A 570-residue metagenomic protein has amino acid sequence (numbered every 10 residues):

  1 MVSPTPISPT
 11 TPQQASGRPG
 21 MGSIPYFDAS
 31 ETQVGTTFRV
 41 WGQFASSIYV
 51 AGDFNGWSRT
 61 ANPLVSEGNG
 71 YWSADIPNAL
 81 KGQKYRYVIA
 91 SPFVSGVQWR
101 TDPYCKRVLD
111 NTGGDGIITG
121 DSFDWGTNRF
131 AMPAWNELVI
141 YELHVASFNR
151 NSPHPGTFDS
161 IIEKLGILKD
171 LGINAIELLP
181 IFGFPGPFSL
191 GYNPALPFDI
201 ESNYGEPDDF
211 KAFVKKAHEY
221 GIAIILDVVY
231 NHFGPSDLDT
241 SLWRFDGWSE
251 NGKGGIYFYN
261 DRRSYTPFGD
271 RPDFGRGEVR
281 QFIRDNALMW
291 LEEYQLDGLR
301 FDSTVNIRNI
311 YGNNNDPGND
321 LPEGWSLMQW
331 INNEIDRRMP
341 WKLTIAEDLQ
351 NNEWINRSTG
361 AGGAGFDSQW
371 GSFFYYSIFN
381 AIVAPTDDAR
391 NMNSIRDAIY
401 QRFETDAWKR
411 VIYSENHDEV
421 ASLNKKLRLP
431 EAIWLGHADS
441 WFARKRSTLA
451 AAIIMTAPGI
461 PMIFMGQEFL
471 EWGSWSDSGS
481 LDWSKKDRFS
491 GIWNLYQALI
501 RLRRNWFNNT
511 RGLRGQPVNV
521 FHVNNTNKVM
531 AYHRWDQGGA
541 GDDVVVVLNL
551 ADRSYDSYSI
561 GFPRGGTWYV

Functional and structural regions predicted by a protein language model:
M1-T37, V65-E142, S147-P153, S160: The feature marks proteins involved in alpha-glucan
V40, Y87, L143, L168 (+15 more regions): Conserved, mostly hydrophobic/aromatic
V40-Q43, G52-F54, N78, N549-L550 (+1 more regions): Non-cytosolic beta-sheet module surface loops
W41-I48, W57, D418, P563-T567: Short proline/glycine-enriched turn/loop motifs at strand-loop junctions of beta-rich domains
I89-N128, Y220, D239-D261, T386-F403: Core domains of carbohydrate- and sulfate-ester-processing enzymes
C105-L109, G113, Q295, Y311-S476 (+2 more regions): Conserved alpha/beta catalytic core and glycan-binding cleft of carbohydrate-active enzymes
C105-L109, R129-W135, H144-D320, I331: Substrate-binding/active-site clefts of carbohydrate-active enzymes
L481, K486-W493, A498-F507, S559-V570: C-terminal accessory region downstream of the catalytic core in glycan-modifying enzymes
